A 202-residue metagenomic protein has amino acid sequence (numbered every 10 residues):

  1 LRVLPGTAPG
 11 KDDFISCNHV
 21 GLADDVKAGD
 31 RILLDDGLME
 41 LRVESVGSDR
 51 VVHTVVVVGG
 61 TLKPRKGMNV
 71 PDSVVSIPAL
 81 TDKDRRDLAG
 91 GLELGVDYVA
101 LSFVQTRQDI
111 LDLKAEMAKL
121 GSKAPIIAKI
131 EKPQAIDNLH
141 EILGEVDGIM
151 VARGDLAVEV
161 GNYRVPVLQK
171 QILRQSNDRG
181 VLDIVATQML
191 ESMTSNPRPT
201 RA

Functional and structural regions predicted by a protein language model:
L1-A202: Non-catalytic helical/linker scaffolds that mediate oligomerization, partner binding, and domain coupling around large
